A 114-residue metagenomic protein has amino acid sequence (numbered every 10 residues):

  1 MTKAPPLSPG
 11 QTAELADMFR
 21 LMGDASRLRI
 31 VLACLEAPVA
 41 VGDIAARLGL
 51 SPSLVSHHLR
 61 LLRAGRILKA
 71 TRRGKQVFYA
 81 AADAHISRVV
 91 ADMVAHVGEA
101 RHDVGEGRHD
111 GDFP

Functional and structural regions predicted by a protein language model:
M1-E14, H85-P114: Amphipathic alpha-helical dimerization/coiled-coil segments that flank or bridge DNA-binding/regulatory modules
P9-S53, V77-H85: N-terminal helix-turn-helix DNA-binding core of bacterial DNA-binding proteins
R20, L32, L59-R60, R101: Core alpha-helical elements of the protein kinase catalytic domain, predominantly the helix directly N-terminal
A46, H57, R63-A64: Alpha-helical residues within the helix-turn-helix
L54-V55, R73, E99, E106: Intrinsic low-complexity/disordered segments
L61-L62, A80, A100, E106: Alpha-helical and His/Cys-centered functional microenvironments
R63-R73, A80: Beta-hairpin "wing" of winged helix-turn-helix
